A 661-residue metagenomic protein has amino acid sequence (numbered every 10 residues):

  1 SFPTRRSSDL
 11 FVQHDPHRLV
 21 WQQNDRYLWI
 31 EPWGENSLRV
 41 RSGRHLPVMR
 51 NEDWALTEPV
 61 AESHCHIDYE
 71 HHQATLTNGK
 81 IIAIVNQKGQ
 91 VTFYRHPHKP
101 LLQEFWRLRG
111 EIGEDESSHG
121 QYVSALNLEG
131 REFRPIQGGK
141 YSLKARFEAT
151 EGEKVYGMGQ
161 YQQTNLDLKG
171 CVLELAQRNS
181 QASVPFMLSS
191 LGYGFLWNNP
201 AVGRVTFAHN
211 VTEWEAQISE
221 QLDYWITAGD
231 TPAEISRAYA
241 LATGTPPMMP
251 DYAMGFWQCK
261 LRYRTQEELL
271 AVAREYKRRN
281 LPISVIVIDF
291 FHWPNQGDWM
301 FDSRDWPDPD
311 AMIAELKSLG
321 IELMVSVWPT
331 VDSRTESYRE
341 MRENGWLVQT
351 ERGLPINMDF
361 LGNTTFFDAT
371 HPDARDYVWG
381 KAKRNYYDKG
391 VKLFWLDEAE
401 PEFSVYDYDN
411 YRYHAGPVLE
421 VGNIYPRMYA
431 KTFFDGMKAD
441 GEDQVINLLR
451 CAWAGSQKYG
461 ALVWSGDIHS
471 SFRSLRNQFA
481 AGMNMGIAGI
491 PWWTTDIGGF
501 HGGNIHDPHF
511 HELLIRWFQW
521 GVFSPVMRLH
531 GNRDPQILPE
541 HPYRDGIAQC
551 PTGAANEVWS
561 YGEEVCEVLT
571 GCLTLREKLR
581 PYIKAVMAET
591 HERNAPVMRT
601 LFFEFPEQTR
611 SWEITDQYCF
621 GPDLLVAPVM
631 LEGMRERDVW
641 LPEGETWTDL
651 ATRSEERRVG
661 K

Functional and structural regions predicted by a protein language model:
S1, R5-A253, C259-L261, Q266-R274 (+6 more regions): N-terminal accessory segment at the very beginning of proteins
S1-S7, F433, E656, G660: Short, small-residue-biased leader/transition segments that mark boundaries at the very start of proteins
P16-H17, Y27-L28, V172-L175, A182-V184 (+12 more regions): Generic recognition of flexible, low-complexity loop/linker segments
I30, K80, F186, Y276 (+7 more regions): Conserved, mostly hydrophobic/aromatic
H45, F105, Q121, P282-C566 (+1 more regions): Aromatic- and carboxylate-enriched substrate-binding clefts and catalytic-loop regions of carbohydrate-active enzymes
Y161, L168, S560-L625: Glycan-recognition and catalytic regions of carbohydrate-active enzymes
C259-R262, L269-R278, S284, I288 (+4 more regions): C-terminal substrate/ligand-recognition segments
E607-S654, R658-K661: Segments forming glycine/polar-rich beta-alpha architectures that bind adenosine-containing cofactors
